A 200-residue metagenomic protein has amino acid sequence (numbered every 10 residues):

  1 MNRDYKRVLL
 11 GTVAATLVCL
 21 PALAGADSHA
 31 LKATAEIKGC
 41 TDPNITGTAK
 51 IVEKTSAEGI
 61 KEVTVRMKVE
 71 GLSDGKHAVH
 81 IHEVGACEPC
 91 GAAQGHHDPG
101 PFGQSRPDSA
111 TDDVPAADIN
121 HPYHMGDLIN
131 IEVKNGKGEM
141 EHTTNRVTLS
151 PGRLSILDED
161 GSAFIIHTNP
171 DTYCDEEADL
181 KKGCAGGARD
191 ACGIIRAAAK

Functional and structural regions predicted by a protein language model:
N2-G11: Bacterial N-terminal signal peptides that target proteins for export
T16, L20, A24-K76, I81-K200: N-terminal leader/targeting pre-sequences
